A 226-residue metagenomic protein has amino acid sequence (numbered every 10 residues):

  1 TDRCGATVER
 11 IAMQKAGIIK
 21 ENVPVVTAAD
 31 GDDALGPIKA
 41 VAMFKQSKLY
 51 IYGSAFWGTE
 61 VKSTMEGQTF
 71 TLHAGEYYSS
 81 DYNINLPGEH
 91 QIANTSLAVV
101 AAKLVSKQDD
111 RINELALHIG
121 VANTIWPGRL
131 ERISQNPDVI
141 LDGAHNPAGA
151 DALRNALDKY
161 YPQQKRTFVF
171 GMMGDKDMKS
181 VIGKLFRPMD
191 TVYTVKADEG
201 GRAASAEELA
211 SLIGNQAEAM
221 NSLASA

Functional and structural regions predicted by a protein language model:
T1, T7-R10, H73-T191: Nucleotide phosphate-binding/pyrophosphate-handling subdomain across enzymes that bind or process nucleotide phosphates
T1-D81, T95, V99-L115: Acidic, Mg2+-coordinating active-site environments of NTP-dependent enzymes
K15, L153, L157, L223-A226: Generic hydrophobic alpha-helical segments
I18-I19, W126, A150, L209: Long, contiguous hydrophobic alpha-helical segments, chiefly transmembrane helices and signal peptides
A28-A29, M43-S63, I84-E89, A116-N123 (+5 more regions): Beta-strand->loop->alpha-helix junctions that form or flank phosphate-binding loops in nucleotide-handling enzymes
G31-Y50, D138-L141, P147, K179-A226: C-terminal helical cap/extension that packs against the catalytic core of soluble nucleotide-cofactor enzymes
